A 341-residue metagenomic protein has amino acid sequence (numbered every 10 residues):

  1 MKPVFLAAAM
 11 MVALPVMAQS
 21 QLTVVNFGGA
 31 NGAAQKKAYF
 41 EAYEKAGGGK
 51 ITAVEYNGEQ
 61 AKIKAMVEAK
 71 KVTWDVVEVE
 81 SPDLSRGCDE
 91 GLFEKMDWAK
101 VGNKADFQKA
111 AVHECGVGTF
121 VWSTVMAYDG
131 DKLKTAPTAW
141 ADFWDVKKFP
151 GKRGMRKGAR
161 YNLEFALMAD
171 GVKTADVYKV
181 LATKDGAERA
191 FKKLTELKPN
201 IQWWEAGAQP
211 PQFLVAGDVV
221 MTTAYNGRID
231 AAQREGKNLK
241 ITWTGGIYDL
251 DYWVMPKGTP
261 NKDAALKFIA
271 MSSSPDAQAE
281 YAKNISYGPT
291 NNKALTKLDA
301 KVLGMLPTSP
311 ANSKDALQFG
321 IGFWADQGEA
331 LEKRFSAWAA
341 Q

Functional and structural regions predicted by a protein language model:
A13-P15: N-terminal signal peptide c-region/cleavage motif recognized by signal peptidases
Q19-R86: Early extracytoplasmic/lumenal segment of secretory-pathway proteins
G29-K36, T73-W74, V79-P211, V215: Extracytoplasmic ligand-binding site segments that recognize negatively charged/polar headgroups
L84-R86, M221-N238: A ligand-binding cleft/hinge motif common to bilobed small-molecule-binding domains
D106, W122-T124, A187-E196, Q233-T259 (+1 more regions): Periplasmic-binding protein-like
V125-K132, L167-A169, L250-A264, M271 (+2 more regions): A bilobed periplasmic-binding-protein/Venus flytrap-type ligand-binding module shared by bacterial periplasmic
K148-N162, S272-A294: Periplasmic-binding protein-like
A279-Q341: C-terminal capping/gating helix-and-loop segments adjacent to ligand/active sites or protein-protein/ligand interfaces
